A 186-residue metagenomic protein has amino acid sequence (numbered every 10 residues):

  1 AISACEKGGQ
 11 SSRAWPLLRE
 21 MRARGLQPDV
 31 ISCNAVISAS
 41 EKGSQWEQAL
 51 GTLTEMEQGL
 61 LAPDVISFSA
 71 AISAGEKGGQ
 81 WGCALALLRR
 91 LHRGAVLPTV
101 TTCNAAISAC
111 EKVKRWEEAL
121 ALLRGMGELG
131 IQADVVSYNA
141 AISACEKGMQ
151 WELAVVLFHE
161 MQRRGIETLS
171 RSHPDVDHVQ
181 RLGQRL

Functional and structural regions predicted by a protein language model:
S3, A14, D29-N34, S38 (+11 more regions): Pentatricopeptide repeat
Q48, Q58, H178-Q180, Q184: Low-complexity, intrinsically disordered or signal/transmembrane-proximal segments
W151-I166: TPR/TPR-like (Sel1-like) alpha-helical repeat modules
